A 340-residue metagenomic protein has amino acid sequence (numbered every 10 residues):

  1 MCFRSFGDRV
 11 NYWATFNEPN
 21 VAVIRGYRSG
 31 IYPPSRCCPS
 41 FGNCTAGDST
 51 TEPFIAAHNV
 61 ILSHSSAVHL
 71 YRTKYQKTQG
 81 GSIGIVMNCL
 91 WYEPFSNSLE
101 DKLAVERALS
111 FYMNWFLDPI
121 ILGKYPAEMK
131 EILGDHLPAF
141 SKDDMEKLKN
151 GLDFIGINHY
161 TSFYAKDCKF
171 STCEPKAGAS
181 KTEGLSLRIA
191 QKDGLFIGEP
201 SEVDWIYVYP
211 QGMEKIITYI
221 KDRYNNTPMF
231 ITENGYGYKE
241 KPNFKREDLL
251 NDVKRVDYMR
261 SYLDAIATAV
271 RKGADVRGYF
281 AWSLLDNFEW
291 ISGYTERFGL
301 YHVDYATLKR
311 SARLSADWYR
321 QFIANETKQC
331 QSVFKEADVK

Functional and structural regions predicted by a protein language model:
M1-K340: Active-site region of glycoside hydrolase catalytic domains
